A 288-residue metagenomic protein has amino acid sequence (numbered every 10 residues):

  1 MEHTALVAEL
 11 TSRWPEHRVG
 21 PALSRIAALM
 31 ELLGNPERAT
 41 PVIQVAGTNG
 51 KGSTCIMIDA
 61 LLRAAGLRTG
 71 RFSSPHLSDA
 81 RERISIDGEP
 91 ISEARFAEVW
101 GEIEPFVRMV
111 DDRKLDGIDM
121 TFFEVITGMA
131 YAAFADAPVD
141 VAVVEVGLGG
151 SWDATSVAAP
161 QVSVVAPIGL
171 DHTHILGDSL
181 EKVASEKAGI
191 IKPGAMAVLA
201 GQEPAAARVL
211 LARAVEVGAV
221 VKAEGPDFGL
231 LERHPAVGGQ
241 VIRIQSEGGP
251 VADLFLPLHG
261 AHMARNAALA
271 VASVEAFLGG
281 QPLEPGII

Functional and structural regions predicted by a protein language model:
M1-N49, S53-R68, L77-D79, M196-L199 (+2 more regions): N-terminal leader/targeting and accessory segments in enzymes
E16-V19, A200, G260-M263, L278-Q281: Hydrophobic alpha-helical scaffolding
H17, L23, A27-R38, A64-A158 (+2 more regions): ATP-dependent carboxylate-amine ligase catalytic core
P21, S53, F122-I126, D171 (+3 more regions): A generic structural signal for residues located within well-ordered alpha-helices of large catalytic or ligand-binding
I26, I58, L62, T127-F134 (+1 more regions): Buried hydrophobic packing segments
T69, T155, L258-V271: Short glycine/threonine-rich catalytic loop with a Thr-x-Gly-x-Asp
V110-K114, P138-E145, P160-L254, A267-I287: Acidic, Mg2+-coordinating active-site environments of NTP-dependent enzymes
K114-D119, F255-A261: A short glycine/serine-rich beta->alpha loop
